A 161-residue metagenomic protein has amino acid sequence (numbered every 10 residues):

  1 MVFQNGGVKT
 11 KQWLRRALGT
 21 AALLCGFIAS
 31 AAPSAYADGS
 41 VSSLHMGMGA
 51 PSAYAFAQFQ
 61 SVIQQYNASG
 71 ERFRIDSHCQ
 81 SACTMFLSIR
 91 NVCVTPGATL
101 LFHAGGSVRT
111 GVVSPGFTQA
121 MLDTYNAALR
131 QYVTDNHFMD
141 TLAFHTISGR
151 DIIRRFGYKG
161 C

Functional and structural regions predicted by a protein language model:
N5-A21: Bacterial N-terminal signal peptides that target proteins for export
C25-S34: C-terminal segment of classical bacterial N-terminal signal peptides
D38-A98, A104-V108: Cleft-lining beta-strand/loop regions that shape enzyme active-site pockets
S43-M46, A53, A57, S61-R72 (+1 more regions): Charged, glycine-interspersed solvent-exposed loop segments at helix/strand-loop junctions that cap or gate access
